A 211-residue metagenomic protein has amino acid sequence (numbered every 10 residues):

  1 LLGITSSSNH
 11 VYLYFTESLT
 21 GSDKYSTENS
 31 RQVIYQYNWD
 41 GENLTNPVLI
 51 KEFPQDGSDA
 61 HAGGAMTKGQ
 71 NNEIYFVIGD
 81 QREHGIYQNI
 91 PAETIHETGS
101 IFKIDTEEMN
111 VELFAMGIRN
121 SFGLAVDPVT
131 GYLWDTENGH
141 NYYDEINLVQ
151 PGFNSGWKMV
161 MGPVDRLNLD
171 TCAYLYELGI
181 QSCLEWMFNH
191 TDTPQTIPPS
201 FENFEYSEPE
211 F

Functional and structural regions predicted by a protein language model:
L1-G85, G123-V126, G131-G139: Acidic, Gly/Ser/Thr-rich repeat motifs that build Ca2+-stabilized beta-propeller blades
E73, D80-F211: Beta-propeller domain segments
